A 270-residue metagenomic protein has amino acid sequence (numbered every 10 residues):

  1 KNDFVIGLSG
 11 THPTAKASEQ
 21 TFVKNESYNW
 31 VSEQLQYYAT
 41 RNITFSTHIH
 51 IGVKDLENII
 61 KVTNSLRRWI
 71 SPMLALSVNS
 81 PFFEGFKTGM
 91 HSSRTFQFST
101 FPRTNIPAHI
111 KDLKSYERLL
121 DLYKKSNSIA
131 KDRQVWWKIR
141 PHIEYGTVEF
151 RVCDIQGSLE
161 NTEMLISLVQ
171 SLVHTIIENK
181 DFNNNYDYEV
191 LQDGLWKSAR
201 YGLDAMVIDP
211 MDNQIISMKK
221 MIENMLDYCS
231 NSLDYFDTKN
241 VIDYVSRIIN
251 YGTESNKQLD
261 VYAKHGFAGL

Functional and structural regions predicted by a protein language model:
K1-N2, A17-V23, V31, Y37 (+1 more regions): C-terminal accessory/tail domains of diverse enzymes
F4, L8, A15-K16: N-terminal, Lys/Arg-enriched amphipathic/low-complexity engagement segments that precede the first folded domain
S9, P13, V31-T47, I51-P107 (+1 more regions): Metal-dependent DNA replication initiation modules
